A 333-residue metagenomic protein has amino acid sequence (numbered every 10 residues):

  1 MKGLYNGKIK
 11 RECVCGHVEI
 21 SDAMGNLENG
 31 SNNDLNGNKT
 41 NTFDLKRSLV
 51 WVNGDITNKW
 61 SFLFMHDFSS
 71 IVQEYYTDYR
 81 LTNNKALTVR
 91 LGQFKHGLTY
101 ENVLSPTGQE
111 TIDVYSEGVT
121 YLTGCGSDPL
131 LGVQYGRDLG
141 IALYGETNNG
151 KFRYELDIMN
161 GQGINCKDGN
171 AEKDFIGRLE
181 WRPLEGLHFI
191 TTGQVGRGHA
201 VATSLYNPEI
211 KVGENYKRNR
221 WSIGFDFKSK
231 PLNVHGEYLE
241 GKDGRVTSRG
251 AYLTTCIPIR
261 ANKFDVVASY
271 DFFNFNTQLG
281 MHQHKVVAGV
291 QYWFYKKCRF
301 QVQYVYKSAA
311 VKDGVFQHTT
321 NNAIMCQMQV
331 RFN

Functional and structural regions predicted by a protein language model:
K2-G161, A171-F175, E180-F189, G193-V195 (+4 more regions): Outer membrane beta-barrel
L27, L35-G37, T57, L63 (+3 more regions): Outer-membrane beta-barrel pore domains
N41, P129-G132, D168, E214 (+2 more regions): Alpha-helix initiation/capping motif
Q134, N165-N170, N215-K217, G244-V246: Active-site glycine- and acidic-residue-rich loops that bind and position anionic ligands or nucleotide-like cofactors
E155, N165-G169, A202-T203: A short secondary-structure junction signal
N160-N165, Y206-I210: Surface-exposed cleft-lining segments at the edges of enzyme active sites
